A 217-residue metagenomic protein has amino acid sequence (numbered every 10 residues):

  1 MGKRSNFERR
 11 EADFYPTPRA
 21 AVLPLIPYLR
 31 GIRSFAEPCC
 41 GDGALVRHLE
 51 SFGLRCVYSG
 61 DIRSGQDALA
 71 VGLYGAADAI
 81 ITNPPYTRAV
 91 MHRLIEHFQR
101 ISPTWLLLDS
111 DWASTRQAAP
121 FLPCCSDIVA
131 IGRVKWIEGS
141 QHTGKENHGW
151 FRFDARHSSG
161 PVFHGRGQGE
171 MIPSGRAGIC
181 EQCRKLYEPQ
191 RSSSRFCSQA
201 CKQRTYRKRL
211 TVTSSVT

Functional and structural regions predicted by a protein language model:
M1-G175, V212-V216: Class I S-adenosyl-L-methionine-dependent methyltransferase catalytic core
P173-T217: BZIP DNA-binding basic region
